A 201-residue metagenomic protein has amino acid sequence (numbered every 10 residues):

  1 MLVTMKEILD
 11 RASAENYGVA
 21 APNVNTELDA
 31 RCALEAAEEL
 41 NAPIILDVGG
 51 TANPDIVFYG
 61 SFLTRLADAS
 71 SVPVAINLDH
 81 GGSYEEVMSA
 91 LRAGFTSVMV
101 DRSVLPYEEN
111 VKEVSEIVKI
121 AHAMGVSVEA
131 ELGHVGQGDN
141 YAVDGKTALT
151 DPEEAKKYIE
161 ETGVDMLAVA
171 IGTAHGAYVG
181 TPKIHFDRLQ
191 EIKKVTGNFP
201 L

Functional and structural regions predicted by a protein language model:
V3-E15, N25-T51, F58-A75, H80-L201: Alpha/beta enzyme core
P22: Conserved phosphate/anionic-ligand binding catalytic regions in large, soluble enzymes, centered on
